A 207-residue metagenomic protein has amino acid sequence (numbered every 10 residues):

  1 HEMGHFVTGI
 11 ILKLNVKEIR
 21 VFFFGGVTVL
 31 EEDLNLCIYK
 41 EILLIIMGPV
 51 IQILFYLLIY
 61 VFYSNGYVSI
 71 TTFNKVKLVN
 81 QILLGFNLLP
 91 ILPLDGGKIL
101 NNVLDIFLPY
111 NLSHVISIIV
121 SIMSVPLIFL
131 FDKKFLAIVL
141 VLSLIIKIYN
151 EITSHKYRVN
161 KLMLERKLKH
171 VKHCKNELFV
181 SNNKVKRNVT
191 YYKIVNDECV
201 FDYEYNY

Functional and structural regions predicted by a protein language model:
E2-Y207: Hydrophobic transmembrane alpha-helices and their immediate loop junctions in multi-pass integral membrane proteins
